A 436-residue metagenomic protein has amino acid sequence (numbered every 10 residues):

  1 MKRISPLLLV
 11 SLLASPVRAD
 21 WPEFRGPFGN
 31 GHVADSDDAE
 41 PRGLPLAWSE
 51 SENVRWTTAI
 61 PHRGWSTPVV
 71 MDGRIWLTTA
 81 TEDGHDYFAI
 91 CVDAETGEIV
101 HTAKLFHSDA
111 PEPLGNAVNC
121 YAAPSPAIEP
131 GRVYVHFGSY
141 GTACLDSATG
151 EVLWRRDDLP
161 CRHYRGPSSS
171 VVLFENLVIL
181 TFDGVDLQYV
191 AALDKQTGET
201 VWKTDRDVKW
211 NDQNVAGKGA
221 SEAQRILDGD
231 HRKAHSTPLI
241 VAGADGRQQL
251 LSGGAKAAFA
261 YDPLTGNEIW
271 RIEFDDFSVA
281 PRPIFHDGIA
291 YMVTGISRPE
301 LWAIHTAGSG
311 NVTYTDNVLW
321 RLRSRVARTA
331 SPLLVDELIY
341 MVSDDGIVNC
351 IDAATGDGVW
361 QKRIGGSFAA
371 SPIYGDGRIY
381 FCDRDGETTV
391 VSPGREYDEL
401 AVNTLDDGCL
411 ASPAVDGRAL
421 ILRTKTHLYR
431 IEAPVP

Functional and structural regions predicted by a protein language model:
M1-R3: Positively charged n-region of N-terminal signal peptides that target proteins for export
S5-A14: Bacterial N-terminal signal peptides
R18-P436: Noncatalytic, solvent-exposed loop/strand surfaces of beta-propeller-type extracellular/periplasmic domains
